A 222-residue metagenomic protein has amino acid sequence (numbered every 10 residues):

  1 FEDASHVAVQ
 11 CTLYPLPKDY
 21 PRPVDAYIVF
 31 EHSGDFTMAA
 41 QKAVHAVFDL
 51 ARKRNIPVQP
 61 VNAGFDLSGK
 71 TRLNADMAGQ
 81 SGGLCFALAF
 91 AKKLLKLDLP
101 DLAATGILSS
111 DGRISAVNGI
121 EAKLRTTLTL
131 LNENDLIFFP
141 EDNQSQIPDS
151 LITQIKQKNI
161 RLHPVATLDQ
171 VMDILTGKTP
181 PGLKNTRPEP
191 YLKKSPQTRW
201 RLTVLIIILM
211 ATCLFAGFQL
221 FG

Functional and structural regions predicted by a protein language model:
F1-F221: Peripheral, non-AAA+ core regions of ATP-driven protein-machinery
